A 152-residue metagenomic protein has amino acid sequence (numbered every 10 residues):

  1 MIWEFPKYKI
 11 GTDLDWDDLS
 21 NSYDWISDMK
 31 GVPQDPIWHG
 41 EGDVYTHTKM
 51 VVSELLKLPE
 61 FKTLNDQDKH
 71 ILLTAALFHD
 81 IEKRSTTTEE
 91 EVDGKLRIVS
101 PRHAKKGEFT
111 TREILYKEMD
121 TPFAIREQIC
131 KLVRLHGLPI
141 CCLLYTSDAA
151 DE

Functional and structural regions predicted by a protein language model:
M1-I98: Acidic/His-rich, divalent-metal-binding segments that scaffold phosphate/diphosphate chemistry
V51, G107, V133: A residue-level signal for conserved active-site and pocket-lining positions in enzyme catalytic cores
H79, H103, H136: Histidine-centered divalent metal-coordination motifs
V92-E113: Divalent-cation-assisted or electrostatically stabilized phosphate/pyrophosphate-binding catalytic cores
T121-E127: Extended C-terminal subregions enriched in glycine
Q128-H136: A glycine-rich phosphate-binding loop feature that marks nucleotide/adenosyl-phosphate handling sites
H136-L144: Short acidic/His-enriched helical or mixed secondary-structure segments at domain edges of catalytic enzymes and some
Y145-A150: Conserved small/polar residues in nucleotide/adenosyl-binding loops
